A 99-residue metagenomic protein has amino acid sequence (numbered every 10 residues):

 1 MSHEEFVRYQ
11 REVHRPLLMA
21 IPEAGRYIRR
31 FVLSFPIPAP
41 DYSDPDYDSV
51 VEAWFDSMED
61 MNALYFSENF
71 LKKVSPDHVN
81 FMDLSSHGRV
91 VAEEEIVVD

Functional and structural regions predicted by a protein language model:
M1-D99: Macromolecular interaction modules
